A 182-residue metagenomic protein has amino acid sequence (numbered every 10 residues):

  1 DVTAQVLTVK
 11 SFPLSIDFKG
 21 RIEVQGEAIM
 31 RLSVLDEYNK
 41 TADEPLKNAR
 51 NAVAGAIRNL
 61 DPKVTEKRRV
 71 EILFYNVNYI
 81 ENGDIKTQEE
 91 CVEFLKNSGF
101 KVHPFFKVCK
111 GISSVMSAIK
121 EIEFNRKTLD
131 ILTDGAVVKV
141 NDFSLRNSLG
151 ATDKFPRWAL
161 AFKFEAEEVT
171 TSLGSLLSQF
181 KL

Functional and structural regions predicted by a protein language model:
D1-L182: RNA/tRNA-interacting regions in translation and RNA-turnover enzymes
